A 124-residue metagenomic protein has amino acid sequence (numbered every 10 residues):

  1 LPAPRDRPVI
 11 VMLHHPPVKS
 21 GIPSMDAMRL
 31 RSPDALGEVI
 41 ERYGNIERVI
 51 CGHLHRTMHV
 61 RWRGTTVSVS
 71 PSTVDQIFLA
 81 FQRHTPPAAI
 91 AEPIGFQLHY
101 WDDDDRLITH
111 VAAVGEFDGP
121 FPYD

Functional and structural regions predicted by a protein language model:
L1-T66: His/acidic metal-ligating clusters that form di-metal
V39, R61-D124: Binuclear metal-dependent phosphoesterase catalytic core
